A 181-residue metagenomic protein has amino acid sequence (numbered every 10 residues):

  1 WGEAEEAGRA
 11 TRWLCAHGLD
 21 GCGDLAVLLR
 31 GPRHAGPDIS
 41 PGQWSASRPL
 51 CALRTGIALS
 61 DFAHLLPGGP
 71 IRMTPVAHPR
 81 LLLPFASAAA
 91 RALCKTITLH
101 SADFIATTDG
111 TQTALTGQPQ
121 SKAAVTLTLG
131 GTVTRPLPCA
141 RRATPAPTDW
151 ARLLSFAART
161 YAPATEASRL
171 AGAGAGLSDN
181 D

Functional and structural regions predicted by a protein language model:
W1, A77-P79, A146-P147: Short, structured coil/loop segments at alpha-helix boundaries
W1-H34: N-terminal interaction modules that seed assembly of large macromolecular complexes
G2-T11, I57-H64, S87, L153: Aromatic-enriched hydrophobic runs in primary sequence
R9-R12, R30-R33, R48, R54 (+8 more regions): Arginine residue identity/basic-tract feature
C22-S121: A glycine-rich, acidic short-motif signal
L115-D181: Extended, charged low-complexity segments that frequently continue into or abut oligomerization scaffolds
